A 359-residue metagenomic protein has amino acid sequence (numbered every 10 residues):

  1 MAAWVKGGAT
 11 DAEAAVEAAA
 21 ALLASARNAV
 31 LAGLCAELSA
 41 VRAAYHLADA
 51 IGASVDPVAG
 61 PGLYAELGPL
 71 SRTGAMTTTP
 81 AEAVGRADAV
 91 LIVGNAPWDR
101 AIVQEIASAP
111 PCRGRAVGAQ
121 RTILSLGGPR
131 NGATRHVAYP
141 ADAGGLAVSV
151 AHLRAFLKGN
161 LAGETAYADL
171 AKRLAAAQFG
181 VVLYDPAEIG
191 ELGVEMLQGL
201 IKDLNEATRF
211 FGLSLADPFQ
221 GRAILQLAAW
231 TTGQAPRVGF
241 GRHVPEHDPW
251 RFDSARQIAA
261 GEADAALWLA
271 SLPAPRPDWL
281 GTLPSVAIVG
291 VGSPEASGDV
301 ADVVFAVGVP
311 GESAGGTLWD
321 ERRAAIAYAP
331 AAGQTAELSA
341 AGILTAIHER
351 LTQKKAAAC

Functional and structural regions predicted by a protein language model:
M1-A21: An N-terminal, well-structured beta->alpha segment
V5, E13, A29-V30, E37 (+4 more regions): Generic, low-specificity signal for short hydrophobic/alpha-helical stretches with a mild N-terminal bias, encompassing
A9-E13, S25, A29-A43, P61-L63 (+4 more regions): Gly/Ser/Thr-rich loops at beta-strand to alpha-helix junctions that form or flank small-molecule/cofactor-binding
A18, R42-A43, G199: Short Gly/charged-rich anion-binding patches and loops
L22-A26, A177: DNA replication sliding-clamp ring fold and its partner-interaction surfaces
V30-G85, N205-V244: Anionic-ligand anchoring segments at beta-strand to alpha-helix junctions in alpha/beta enzyme folds, i.e., glycine
A59, E66-R209, R237-C359: Non-catalytic alpha/beta scaffold blocks inside enzyme catalytic domains
